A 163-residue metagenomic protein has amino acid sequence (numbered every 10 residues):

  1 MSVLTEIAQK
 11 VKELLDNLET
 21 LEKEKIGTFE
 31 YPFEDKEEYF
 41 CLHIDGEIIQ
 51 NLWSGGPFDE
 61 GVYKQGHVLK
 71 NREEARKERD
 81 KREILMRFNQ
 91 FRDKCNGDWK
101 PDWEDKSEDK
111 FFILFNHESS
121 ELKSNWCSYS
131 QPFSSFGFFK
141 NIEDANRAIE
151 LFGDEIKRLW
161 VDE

Functional and structural regions predicted by a protein language model:
M1-E163: Structural boundary micro-motifs
